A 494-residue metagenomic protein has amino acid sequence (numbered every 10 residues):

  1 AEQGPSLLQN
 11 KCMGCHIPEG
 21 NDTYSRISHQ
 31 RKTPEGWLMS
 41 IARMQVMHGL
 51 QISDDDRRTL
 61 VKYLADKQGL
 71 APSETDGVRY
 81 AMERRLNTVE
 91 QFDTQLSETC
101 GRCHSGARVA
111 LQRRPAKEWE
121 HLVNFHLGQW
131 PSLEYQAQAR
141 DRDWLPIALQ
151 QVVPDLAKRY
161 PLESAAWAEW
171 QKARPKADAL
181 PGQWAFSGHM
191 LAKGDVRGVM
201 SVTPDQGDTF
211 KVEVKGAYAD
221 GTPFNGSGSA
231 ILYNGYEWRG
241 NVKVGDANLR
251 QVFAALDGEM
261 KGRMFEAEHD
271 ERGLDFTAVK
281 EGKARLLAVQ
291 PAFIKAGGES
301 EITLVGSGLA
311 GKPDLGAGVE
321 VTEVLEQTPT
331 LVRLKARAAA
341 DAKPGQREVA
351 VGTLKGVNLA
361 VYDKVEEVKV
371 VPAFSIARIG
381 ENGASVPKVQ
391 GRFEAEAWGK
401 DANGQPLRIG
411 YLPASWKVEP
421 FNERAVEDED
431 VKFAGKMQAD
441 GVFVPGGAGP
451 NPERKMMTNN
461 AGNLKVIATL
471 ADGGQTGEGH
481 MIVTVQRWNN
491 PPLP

Functional and structural regions predicted by a protein language model:
A1-L8, H48-G49, A71-T94, K172-A173: Electrostatic cytochrome c docking/interface patches
Q9-E19, L60, L96-R108: The canonical Cys-X-X-Cys-His
I17-M47, D93, S105-W130: Gly/Gly-Pro-rich "capping" loops immediately C-terminal to redox-active cysteine motifs in periplasmic/lumenal
G49-R79, P131-Q171, P175: C-terminal capping alpha-helices of c-type cytochrome domains
W170-R272: Central antiparallel beta-sheet cores of small beta-barrel/beta-sandwich binding domains
G262-R263, P313-L315, A342-T353, E453-A471: Short, aromatic- and glycine-rich surface loops/edge beta-strands on solvent-exposed regions
V279-K312, T328, L354-L407, N490: Beta-strand/beta-sandwich contexts
A296-T353, G410-L412, E419-E427, V431-A434 (+2 more regions): Immunoglobulin-like IPT/TIG beta-sandwich domains and homologous Ig-like subdomains
